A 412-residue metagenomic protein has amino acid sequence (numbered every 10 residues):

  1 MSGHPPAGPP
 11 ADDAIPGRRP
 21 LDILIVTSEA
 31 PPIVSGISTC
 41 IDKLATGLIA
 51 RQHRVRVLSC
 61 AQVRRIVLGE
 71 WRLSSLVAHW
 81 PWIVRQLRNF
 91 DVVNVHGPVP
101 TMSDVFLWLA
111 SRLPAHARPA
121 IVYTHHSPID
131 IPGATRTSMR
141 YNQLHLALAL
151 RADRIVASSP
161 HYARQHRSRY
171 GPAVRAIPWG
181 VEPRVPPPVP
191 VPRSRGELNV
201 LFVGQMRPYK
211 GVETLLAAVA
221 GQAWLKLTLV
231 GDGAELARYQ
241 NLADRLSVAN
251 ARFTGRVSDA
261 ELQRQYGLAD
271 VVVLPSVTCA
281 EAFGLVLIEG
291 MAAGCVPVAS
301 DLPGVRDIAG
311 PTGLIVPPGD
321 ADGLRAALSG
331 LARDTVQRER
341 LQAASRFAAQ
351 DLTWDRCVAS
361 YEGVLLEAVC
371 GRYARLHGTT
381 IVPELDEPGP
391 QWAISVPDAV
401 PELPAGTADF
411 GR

Functional and structural regions predicted by a protein language model:
S38-T39, K43, L198-G221, A234-A237 (+1 more regions): A conserved mid-protein helix/loop that constitutes part of the nucleotide-sugar donor-binding site
A120, I129-L148, A157, P183: Nucleotide-sugar donor phosphate/pyrophosphate-binding loop at the beta->alpha transition of glycosyltransferases
H145-P188, R195, T254, R375: Donor nucleotide-sugar binding/catalytic pocket of nucleotide-sugar-dependent glycosyltransferases
A149, R256-V257, Q265-A269: Short alpha-helical donor nucleotide-sugar binding micro-motif in glycosyltransferases
Q240-A260: Nucleotide-activated donor-binding/catalytic signature segment of Leloir-type glycosyltransferases, i.e., the conserved
A292-A299: Short hydrophobic beta-strand element within catalytic cores of glycosyltransferases and related nucleotide-activated
L314-A321, S329-V336: Conserved acidic donor-binding segment of nucleotide-sugar-dependent glycosyltransferases
V336-L366, C370, H377-P390: A charged, aromatic-enriched C-terminal amphipathic alpha-helix characteristic of glycosyltransferases across folds
